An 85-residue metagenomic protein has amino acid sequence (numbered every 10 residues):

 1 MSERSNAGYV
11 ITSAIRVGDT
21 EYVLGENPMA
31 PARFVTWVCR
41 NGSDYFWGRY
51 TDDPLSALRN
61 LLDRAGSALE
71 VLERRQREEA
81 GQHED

Functional and structural regions predicted by a protein language model:
M1, R75-D85: Short intrinsically disordered terminal tails
M1-R16: Negatively charged, low-complexity tracts enriched in Asp/Glu with abundant Ser/Thr
T20-G48, R64: Short aromatic-glycine-(Arg/Gly/Cys) micro-motifs in beta-strand/loop hairpins
Y50-L69: A short, charged, amphipathic alpha-helix used as a generic interaction element across diverse proteins
L72: Cell wall/extracellular polymer interaction/catalysis modules
